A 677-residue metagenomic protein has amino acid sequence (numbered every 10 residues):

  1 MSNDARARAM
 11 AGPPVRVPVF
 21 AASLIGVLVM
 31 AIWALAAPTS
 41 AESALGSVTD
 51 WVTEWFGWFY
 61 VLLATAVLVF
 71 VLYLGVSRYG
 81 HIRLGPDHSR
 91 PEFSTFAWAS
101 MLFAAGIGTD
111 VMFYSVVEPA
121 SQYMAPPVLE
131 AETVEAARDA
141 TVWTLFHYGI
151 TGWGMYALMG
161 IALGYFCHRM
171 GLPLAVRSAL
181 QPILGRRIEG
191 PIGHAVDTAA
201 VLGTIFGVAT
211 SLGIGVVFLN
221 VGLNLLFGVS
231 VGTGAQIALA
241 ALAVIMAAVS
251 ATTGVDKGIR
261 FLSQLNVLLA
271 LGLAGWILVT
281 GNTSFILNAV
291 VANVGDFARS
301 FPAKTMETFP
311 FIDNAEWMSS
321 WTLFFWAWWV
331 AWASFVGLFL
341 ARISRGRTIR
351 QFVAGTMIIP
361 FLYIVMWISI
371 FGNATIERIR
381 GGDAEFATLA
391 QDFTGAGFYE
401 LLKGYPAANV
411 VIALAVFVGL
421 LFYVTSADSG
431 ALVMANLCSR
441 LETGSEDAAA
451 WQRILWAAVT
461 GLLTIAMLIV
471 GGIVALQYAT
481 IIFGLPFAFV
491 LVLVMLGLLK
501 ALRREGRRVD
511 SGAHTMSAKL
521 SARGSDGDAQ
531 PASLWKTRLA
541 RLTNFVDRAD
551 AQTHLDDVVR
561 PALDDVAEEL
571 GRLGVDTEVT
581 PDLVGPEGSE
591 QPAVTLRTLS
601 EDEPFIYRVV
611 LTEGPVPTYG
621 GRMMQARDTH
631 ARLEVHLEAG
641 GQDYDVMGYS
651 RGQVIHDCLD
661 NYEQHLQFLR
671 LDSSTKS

Functional and structural regions predicted by a protein language model:
M1-A136: N-terminal alpha-helical transmembrane segments of multi-pass membrane transport and channel/translocase proteins
S2-M10, S43-T49, V76-T95, A120-W143 (+5 more regions): Flexible loop linkers connecting adjacent transmembrane helices in multi-pass alpha-helical membrane transporters
A5-G12, A37-V52, V71-E92, A140-H147 (+7 more regions): Membrane-water interface regions at transmembrane-helix termini and the short interhelical loops of multi-pass membrane
M10-A21, I25-L35, L68-V71, I107-V111 (+6 more regions): Helix-loop-helix module between adjacent transmembrane segments
M10-P18, T53-G57, D87-A105, T141-I150 (+5 more regions): Transmembrane-helix boundary/entry motifs in multi-pass membrane transporters
G12-L24, G185-H194, V229-A248, T252 (+5 more regions): Loop-to-transmembrane helix boundary motifs in multi-pass membrane proteins
V19-A22, T53-F56, L63-A66, V196-T204 (+5 more regions): Membrane-interface loop-to-helix entry segments
Y114-P126, I277-S300, F361-F393: Extracellular/periplasmic helix-exit of transmembrane alpha-helices
